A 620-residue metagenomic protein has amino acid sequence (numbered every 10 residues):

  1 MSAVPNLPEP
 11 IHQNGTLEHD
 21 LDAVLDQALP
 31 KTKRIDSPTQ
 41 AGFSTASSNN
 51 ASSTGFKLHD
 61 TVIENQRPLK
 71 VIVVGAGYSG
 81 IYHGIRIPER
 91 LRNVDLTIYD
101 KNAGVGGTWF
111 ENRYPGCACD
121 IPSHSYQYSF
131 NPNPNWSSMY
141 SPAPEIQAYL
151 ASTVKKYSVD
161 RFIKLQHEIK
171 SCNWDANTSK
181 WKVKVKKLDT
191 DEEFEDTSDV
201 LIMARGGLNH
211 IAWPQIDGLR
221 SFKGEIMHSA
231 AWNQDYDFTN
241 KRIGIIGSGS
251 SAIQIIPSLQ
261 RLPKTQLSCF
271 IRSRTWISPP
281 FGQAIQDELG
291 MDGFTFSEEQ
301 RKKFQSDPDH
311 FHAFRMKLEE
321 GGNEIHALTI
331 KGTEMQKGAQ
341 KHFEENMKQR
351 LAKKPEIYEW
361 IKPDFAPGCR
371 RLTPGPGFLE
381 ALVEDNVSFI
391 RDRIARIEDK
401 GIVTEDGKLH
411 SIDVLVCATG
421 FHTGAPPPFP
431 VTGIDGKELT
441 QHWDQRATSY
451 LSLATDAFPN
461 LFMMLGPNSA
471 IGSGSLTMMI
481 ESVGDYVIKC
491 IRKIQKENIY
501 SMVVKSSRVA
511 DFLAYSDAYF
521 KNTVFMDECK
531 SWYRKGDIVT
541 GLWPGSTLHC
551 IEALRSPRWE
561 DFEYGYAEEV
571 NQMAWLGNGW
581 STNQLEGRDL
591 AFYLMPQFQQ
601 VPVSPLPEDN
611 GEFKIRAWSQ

Functional and structural regions predicted by a protein language model:
M1-V71, E89-N93, Y114, F194 (+1 more regions): Extreme N-terminal leader/targeting segments of oxidoreductases
E9, H19, S37, Q66-L69 (+4 more regions): Beta1-alpha1 glycine-rich phosphate/pyrophosphate-binding loop at the start of Rossmann-like nucleotide-binding domains
D22, P279, P308, S449 (+1 more regions): C-terminal, flexible cofactor-proximal segment of oxidoreductases
T61-P68, I72-V73, Y78-D95, N102-G104 (+6 more regions): Rossmann-like dinucleotide-binding core of oxidoreductases
H124-V154, S158, P308-K362: Conserved N-terminal/central alpha/beta ligand/cofactor-binding core
S137-L208: Feature captures the FAD/FMN-dependent oxidoreductase FAD-binding
L165-K180, V387-E405: A conserved short coil-to-beta-strand element within the FAD-binding core of flavoproteins
Q215-I226, K400-L453: Central helical "cap/lid" subdomain
